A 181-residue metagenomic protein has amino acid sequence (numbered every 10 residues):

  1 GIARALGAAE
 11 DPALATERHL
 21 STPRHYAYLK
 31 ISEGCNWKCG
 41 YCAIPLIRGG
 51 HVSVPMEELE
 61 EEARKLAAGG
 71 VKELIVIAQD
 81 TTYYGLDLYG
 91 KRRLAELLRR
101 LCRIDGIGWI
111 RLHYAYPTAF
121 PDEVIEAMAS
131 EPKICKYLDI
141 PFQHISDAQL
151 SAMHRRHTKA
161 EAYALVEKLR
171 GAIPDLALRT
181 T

Functional and structural regions predicted by a protein language model:
G1-Y84, E123, I134, L138 (+1 more regions): Proteins enriched for Cys/Gly/acidic motifs involved in redox and nucleic-acid/cofactor modification
A68-T180: Conserved SAM/AdoMet-binding glycine-rich loop
